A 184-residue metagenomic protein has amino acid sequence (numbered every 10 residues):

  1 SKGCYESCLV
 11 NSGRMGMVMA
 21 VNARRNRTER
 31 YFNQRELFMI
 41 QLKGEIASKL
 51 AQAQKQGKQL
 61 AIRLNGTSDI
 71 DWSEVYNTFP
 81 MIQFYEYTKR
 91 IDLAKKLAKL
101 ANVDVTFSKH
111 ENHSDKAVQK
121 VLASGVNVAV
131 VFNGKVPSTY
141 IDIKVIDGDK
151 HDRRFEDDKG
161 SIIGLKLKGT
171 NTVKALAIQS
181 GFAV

Functional and structural regions predicted by a protein language model:
S1-V184: Class I S-adenosyl-L-methionine
